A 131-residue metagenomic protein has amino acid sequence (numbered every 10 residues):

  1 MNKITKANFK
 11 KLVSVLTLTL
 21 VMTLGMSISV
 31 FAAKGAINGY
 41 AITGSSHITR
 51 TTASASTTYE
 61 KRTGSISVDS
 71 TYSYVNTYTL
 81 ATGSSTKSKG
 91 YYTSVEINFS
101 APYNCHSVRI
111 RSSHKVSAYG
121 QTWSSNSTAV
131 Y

Functional and structural regions predicted by a protein language model:
M1-R50: N-terminal prepro-regions of secreted/extracellular proteins
A33-Y131: Mature secreted bioactive peptide module from preproproteins
